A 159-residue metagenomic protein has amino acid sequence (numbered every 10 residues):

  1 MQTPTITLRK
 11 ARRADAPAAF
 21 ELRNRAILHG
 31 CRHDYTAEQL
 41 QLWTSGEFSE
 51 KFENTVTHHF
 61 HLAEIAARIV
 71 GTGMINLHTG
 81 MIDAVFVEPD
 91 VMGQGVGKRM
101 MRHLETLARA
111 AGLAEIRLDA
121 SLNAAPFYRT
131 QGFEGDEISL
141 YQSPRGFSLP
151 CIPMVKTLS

Functional and structural regions predicted by a protein language model:
P4-T7: Extreme N-terminal starter segment of soluble prokaryotic enzymes
K10-A16, E21-D90, M101-H103, L107 (+2 more regions): Acetyl-CoA-dependent GNAT
F48-K51, S139-S143: Short, P/G- and charge-enriched loop/turn segments at secondary-structure junctions
H58, G132-F133: Short glycine-aromatic motifs
G95-G97: Conserved G/P- and acidic residue-centered "switch" motifs that form tight phosphate/ATP-binding loops in soluble
A108-S121: Conserved GNAT acetyl-CoA-binding A-motif
L118-A125, Q131, Y141-S159: C-terminal "cap" of GNAT-fold acetyltransferases
G135-E137: A secondary-structure capping/hinge motif
